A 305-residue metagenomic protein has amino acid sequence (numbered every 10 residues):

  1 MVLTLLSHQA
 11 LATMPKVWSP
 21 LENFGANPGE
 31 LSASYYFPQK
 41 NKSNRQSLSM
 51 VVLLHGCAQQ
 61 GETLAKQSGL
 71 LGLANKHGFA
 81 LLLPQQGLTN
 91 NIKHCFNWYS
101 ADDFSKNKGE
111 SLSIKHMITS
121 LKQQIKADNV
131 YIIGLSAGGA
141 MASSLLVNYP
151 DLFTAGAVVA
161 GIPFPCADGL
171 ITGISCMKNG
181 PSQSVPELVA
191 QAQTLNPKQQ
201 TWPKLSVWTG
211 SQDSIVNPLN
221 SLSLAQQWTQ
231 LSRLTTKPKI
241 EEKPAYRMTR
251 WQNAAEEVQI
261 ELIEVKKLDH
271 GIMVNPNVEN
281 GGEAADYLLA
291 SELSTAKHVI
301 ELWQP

Functional and structural regions predicted by a protein language model:
L6-M50, E62-K76, A80, K106 (+10 more regions): A domain-start/cap signature at the N-terminus of enzymes
L48, G56-Q60, L268: Active-site glycine-rich loops that stabilize anionic/oxyanionic intermediates across multiple enzyme folds
L53-G56, L83, E264: Structural cue for short, hydrophobic secondary-structure segments
Q85-G109, G169-L170, I174: Cap/lid segment of the alpha/beta-hydrolase catalytic domain
L112-D128: Conserved acidic catalytic loop of the alpha/beta-hydrolase fold
L152-P163: A conserved short beta-strand
V207-T209, D213: Short beta-strand/loop motif that positions the catalytic acidic residue of the alpha/beta-hydrolase fold
I215-N220, M273: Conserved alpha/beta-hydrolase "acid-adjacent" motif
